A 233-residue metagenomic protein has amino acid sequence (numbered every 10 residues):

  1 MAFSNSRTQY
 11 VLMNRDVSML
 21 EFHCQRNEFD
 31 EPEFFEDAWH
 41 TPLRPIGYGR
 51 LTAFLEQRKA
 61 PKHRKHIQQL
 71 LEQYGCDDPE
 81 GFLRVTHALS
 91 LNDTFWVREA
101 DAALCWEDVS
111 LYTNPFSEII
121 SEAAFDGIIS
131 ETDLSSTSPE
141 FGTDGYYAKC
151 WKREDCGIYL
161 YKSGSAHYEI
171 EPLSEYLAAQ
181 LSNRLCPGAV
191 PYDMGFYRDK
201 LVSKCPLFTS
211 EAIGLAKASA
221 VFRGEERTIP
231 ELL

Functional and structural regions predicted by a protein language model:
M1-L233: Phosphate/dinucleotide-binding and metal-coordinating scaffold of catalytic cores in nucleotide-dependent enzymes
